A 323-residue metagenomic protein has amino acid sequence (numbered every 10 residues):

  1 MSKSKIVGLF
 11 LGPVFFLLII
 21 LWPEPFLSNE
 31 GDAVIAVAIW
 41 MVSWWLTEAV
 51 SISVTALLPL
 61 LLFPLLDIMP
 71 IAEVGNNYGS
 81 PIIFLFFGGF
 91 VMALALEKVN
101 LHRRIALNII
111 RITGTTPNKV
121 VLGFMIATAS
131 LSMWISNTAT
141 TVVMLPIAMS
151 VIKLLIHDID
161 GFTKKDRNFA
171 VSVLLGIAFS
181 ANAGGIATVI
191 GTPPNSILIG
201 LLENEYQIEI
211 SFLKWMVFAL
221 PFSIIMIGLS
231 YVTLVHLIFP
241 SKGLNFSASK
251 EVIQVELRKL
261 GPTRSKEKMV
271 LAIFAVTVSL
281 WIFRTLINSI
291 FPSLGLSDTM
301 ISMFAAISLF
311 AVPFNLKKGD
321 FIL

Functional and structural regions predicted by a protein language model:
M1-L85, N204-Y206, K214-L323: Hydrophobic transmembrane alpha-helices of multi-pass small-molecule transporters
P25, W40, S53-K164: Membrane-embedded alpha-helical segments and adjacent helix-loop junctions characteristic of multi-pass solute
E30-G31, A49, Y78, L96 (+9 more regions): Alpha-helix capping and helix-loop boundary segments enriched in small/acidic/polar residues
A36, K119, G123, A127 (+3 more regions): Alpha-helical membrane-protein architecture signal
S43-S51, A127-S136, A178-V189: Transmembrane alpha-helix interface/packing and boundary motifs in multi-pass membrane proteins, characterized by
D158-P240, L244, R258: Membrane-core helix-loop-helix motifs of multi-pass transport proteins
